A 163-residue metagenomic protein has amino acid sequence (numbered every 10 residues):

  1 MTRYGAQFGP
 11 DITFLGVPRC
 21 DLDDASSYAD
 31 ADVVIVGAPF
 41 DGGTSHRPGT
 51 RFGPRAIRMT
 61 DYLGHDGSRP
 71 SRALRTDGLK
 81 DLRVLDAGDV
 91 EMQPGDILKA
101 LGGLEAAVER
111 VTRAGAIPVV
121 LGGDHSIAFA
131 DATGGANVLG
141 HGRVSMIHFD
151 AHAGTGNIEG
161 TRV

Functional and structural regions predicted by a protein language model:
T2-V163: Conserved alpha-helical scaffold segments that buttress catalytic/binding sites
